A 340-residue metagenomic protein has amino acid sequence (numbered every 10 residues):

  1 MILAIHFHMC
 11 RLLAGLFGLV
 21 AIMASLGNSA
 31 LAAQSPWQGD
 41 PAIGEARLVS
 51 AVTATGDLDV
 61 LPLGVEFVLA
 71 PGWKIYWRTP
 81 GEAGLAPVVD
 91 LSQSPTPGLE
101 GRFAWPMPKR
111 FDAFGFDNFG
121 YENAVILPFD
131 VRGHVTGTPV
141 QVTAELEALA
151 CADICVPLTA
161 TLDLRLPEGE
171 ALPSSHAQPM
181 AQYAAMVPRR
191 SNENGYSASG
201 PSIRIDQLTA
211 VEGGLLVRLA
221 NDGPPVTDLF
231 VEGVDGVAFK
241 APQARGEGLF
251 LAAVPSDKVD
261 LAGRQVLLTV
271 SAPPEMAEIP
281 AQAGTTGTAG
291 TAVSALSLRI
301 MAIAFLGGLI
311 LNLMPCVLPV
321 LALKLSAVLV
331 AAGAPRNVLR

Functional and structural regions predicted by a protein language model:
M1-C10: N-terminal secretory signal peptides that target proteins for export/translocation
A14-S25: Bacterial N-terminal signal peptides
M23-N28, N312: Short hydrophobic alpha-helical membrane-anchoring segments
L31-A295: Extracellular/lumen-exposed scaffold segments
T288-M314: Small-residue-enriched transmembrane helix starts and helix-helix packing motifs in multi-pass inner-membrane proteins
A304, G308-R340: Juxtamembrane transmembrane-helix termini in multi-pass membrane transport proteins
